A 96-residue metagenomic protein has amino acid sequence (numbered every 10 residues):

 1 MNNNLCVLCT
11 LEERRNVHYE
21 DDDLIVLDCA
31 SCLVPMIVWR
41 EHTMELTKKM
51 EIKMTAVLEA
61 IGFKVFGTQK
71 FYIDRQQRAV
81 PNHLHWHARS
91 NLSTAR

Functional and structural regions predicted by a protein language model:
M1-R96: HIT superfamily nucleotide-processing domains
